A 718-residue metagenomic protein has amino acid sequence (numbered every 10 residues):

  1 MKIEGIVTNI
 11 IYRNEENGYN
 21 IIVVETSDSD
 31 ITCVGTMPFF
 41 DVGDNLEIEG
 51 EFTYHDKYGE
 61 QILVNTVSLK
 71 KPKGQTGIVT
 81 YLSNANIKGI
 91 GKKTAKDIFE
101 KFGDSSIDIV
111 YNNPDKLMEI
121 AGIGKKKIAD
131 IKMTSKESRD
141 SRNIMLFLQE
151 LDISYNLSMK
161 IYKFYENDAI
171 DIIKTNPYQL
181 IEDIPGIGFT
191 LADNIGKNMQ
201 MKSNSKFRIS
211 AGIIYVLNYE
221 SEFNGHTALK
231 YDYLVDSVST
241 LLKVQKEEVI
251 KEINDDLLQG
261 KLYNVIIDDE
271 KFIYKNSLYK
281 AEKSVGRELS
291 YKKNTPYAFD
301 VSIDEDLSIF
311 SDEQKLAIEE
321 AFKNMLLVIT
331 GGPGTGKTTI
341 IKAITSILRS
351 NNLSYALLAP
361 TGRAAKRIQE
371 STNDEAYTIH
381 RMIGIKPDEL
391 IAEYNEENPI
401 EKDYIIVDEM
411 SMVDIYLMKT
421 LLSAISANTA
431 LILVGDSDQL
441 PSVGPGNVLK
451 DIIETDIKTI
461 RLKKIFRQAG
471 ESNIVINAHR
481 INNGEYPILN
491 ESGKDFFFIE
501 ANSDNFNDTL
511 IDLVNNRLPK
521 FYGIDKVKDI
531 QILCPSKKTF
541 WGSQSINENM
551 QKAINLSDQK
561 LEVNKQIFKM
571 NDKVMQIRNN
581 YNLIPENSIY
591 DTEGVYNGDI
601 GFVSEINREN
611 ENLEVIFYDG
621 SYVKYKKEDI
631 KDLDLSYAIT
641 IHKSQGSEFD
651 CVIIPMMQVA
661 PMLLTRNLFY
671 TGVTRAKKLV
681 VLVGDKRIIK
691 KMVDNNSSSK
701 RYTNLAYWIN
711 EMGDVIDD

Functional and structural regions predicted by a protein language model:
M1-N14, G50, I600-S604: Structural detector for short beta-strands of small beta-barrel domains
R13-V23, N610-E614: Short aromatic-glycine-enriched beta-strand elements
Y19-E25, T32-C33, D41-E51, D56-E270 (+1 more regions): Accessory alpha-helical DNA-binding modules that contact the DNA backbone or grooves
G43-N45, N571, G598: Loop/turn positions that initiate beta-strands
Q149, N218-F223, Y263-L316: Pre-P-loop entry segment of helicase/translocase ATPase cores
K315-I318, F322-S492: ASCE P-loop NTPase helicase motor core
K337, D438-E593: Conserved helicase motor core of P-loop NTPases
D599-D718: C-terminal accessory regions
